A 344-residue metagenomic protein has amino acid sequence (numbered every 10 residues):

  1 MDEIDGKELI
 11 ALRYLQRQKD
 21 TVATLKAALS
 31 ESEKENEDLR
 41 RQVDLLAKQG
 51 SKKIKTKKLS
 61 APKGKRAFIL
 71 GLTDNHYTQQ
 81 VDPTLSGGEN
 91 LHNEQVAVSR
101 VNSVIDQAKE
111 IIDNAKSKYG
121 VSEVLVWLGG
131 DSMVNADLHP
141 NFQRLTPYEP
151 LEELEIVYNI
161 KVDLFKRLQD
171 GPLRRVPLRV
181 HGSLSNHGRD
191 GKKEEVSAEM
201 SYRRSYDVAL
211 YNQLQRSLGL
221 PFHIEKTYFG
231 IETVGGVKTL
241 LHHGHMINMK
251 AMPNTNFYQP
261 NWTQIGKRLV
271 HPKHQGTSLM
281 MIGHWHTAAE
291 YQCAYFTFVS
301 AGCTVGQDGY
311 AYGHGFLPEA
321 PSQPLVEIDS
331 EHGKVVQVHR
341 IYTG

Functional and structural regions predicted by a protein language model:
D2-V162: N-terminal active-site segment of His-dependent metallophosphoesterases
I54, E155-Y158, G171-L173, Y228-I231 (+1 more regions): Catalytic phosphate/metal-binding cores of nucleic-acid and nucleotide-processing enzymes, i.e., regions that mediate
K55-G64, I231-T233, V270-K273: A short acidic-Thr-Gly-centered motif at the start of a beta-strand
I69-G71, V126-L128, G182, L240 (+1 more regions): Residue-level marker for buried hydrophobic side chains located in beta-strands that build the well-ordered beta-sheet
D74, D131, K161, S185 (+3 more regions): Divalent metal-coordination and catalytic microenvironments
N75, T84-V98, N135-H223: Active-site neighborhood of divalent metal-dependent phosphoester bond hydrolases
A115-S122, G171-L178, H274-Q275: Short helix-terminating capping/connector loops at secondary-structure junctions
M200-V208, N212-Y228, V234-R340: Conserved beta-sheet core of the metallophosphoesterase superfamily
